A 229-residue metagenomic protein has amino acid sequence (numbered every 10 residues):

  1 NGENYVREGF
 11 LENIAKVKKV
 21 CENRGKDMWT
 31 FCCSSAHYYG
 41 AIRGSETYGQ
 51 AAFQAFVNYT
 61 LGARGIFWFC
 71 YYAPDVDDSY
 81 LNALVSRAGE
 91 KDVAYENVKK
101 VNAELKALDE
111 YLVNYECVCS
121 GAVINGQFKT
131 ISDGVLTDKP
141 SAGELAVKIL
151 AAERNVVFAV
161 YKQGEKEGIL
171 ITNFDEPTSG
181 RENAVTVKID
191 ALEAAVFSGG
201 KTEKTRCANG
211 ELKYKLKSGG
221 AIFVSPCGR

Functional and structural regions predicted by a protein language model:
N1-G9, S34-Y48, R87-E90, D175: The substrate-binding groove and active-site-proximal loops of carbohydrate-active enzymes, especially glycoside
E3-V17, S45-A52, A94-V101, N183-V187: Well-ordered, non-membrane alpha-helical segments in soluble/globular domains
I14-G49, D77-V85: Active-site clefts of carbohydrate-active enzymes
D27-C32, Y59, G65-F69, L170-I171: Structural recognition of the beta-strand scaffold that forms the well-ordered cores of secreted hydrolase catalytic
G49-A103, V118-F128: Aromatic/acidic polysaccharide-binding cleft in carbohydrate-active enzymes
V123-L192, G219: Carbohydrate-binding surface patches
K188-T202: Solvent-exposed beta-hairpin/edge-strand motifs
C207-R229: C-terminal beta-strand-rich structural cap/linker in extracellular carbohydrate-active enzymes
